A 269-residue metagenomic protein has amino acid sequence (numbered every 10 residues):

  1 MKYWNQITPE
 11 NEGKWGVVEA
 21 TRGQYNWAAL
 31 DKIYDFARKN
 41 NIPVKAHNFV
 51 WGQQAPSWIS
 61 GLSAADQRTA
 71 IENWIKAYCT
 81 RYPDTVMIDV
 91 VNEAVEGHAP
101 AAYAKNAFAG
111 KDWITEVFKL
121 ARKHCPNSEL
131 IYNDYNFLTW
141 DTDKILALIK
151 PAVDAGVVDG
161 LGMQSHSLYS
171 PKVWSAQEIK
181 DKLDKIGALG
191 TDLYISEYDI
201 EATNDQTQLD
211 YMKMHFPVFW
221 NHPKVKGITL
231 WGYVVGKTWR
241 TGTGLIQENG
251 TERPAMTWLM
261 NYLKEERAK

Functional and structural regions predicted by a protein language model:
M1-Q6, Q67, N73-M87, I149-G162 (+2 more regions): Structural recognition of alpha->loop->beta junctions
K2-A20, A28-T139, L189-T191, A202-N204: Substrate-binding cleft and catalytic face of glycoside hydrolase catalytic domains, especially the flexible beta-alpha
W15-G16, S170, K237: Short glycine-rich, flexible loops that bind phosphorylated cofactors or substrates
E19, S57-S60, A77, R81 (+4 more regions): Aromatic-rich peripheral "rim/lid" segments of glycoside hydrolase catalytic domains that contact and position glycan
N40-F49, V158, S165-P171, Y233: His-enriched metal-coordination microenvironments in redox/metal-binding proteins
S128-K180, T191, I195, A202-M214: Extracellular glycoside hydrolase catalytic/binding regions
